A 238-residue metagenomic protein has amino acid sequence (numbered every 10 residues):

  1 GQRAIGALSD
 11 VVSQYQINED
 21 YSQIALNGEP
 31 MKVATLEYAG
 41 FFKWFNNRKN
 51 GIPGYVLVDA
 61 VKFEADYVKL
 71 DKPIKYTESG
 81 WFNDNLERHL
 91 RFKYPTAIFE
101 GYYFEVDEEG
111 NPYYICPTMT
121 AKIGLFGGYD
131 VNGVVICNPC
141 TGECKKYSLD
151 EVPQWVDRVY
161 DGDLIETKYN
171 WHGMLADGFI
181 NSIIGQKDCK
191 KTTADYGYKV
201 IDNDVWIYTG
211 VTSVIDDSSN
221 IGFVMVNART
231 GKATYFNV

Functional and structural regions predicted by a protein language model:
G1-V238: Soluble extracytoplasmic regions of secretory-pathway and membrane proteins
